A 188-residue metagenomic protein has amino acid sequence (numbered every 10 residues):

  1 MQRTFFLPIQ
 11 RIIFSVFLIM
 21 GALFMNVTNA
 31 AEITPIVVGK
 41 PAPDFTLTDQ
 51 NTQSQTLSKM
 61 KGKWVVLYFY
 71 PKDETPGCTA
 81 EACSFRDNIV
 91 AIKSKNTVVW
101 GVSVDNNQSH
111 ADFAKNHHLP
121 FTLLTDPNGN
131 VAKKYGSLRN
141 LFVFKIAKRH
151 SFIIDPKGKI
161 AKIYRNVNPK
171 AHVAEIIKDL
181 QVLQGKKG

Functional and structural regions predicted by a protein language model:
M1-I9: N-terminal secretory signal peptides that target proteins for export/translocation
R11-N26: Bacterial N-terminal signal peptides
A22-D44: N-proximal helix/coil linker or "cap" segments that precede and/or mark the start of modular domains
I36, D49-Q50, I154-D155: Short, acidic, Ser/Thr-enriched surface-loop or helix-capping motifs
F45-V65: A short beta-strand-turn-helix
S58-T79: Short active-site neighborhood of thiol/selenol oxidoreductases, capturing the structured segment around
T79-L119, N130-V131: Structural microenvironment flanking redox-active thiols in thiol-disulfide oxidoreductases
I146-G188: Thiol-/selenol-based redox modules, centered on thioredoxin-like and closely related oxidoreductase domains
